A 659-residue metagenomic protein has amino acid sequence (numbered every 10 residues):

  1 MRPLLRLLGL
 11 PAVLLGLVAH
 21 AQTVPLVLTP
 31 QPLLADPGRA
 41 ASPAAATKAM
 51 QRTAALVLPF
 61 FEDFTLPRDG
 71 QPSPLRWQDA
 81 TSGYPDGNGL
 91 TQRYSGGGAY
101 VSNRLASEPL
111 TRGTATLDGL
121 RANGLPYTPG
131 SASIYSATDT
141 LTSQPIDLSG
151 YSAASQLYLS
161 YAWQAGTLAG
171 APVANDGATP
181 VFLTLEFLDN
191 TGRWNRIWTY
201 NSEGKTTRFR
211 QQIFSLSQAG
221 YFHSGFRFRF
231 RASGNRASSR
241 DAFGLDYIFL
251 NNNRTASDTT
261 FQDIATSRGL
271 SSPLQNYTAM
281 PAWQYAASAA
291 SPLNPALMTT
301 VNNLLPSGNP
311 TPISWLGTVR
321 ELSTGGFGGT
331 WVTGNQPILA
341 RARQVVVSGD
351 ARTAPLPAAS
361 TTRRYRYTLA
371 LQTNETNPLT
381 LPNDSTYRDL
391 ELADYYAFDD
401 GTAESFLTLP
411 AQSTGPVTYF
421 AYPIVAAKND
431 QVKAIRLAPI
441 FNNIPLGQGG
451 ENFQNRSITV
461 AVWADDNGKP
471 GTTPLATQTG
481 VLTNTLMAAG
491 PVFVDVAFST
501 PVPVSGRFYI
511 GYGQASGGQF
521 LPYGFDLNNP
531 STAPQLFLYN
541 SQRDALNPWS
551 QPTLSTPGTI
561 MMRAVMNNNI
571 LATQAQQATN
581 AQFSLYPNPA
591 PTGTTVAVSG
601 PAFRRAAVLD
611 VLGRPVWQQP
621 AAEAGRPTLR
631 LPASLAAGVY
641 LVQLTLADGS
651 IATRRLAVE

Functional and structural regions predicted by a protein language model:
T23-E108, N253-M280, L381-G401: Extracellular carbohydrate-recognition regions
G83-A153, G244: Surface-exposed, low-complexity/disordered Ser/Thr/Gly/Pro/Asn-rich loops and linkers
I134-D139, N235-N252: Extracellular carbohydrate recognition
G244-Y247, G513-N569: Short, surface-exposed beta-strand/loop patches at domain edges that form aromatic-rich interfacial subsites
A256-R268, Y395-F420, V425, G558 (+2 more regions): Residue-level detector of functionally pivotal "anchor" positions at catalytic/ligand-binding pockets or at interdomain
Q448-A533: Aromatic- and Gly/Pro-enriched, solvent-exposed loop/edge beta-strand patches characteristic of beta-rich domains
L571-G600, L609-V616, A637, A657-E659: Surface-exposed, proline-anchored Ser/Thr-rich loop/turn motifs
L629-E659: C-terminal tail/sorting-segment detector
